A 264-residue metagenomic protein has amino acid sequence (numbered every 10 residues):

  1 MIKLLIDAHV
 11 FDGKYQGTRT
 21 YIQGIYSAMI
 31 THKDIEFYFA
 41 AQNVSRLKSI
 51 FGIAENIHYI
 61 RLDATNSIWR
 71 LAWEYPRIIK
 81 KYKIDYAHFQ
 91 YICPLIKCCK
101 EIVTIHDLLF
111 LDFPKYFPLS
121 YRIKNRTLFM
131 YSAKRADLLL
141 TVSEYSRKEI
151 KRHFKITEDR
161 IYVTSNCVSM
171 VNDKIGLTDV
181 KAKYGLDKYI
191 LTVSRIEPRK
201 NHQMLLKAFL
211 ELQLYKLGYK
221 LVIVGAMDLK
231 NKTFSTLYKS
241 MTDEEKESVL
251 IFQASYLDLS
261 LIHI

Functional and structural regions predicted by a protein language model:
M1-I262: Carbohydrate transferase catalytic cores enriched for Leloir-type hexosyltransferases
